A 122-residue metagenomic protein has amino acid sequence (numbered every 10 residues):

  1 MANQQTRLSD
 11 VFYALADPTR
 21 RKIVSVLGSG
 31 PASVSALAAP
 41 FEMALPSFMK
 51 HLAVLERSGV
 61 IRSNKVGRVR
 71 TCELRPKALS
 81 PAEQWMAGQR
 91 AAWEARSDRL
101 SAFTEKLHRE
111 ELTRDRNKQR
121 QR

Functional and structural regions predicted by a protein language model:
M1-R7, V26-P40, L45, R57 (+2 more regions): C-terminal regulatory/oligomerization modules of transcriptional regulators
D10, R21-I23: Pre-recognition alpha-helix immediately N-terminal to the DNA-recognition helix within helix-turn-helix or winged-helix
F12-Y13, T71: Short basic coil micro-motifs at the edges of alpha-helical modules that engage polyanionic partners
A14-T19: Short helix-coil-helix linker/hinge
L52-A53: Short, hydrophobic-biased segments on the C-terminal half of alpha helices that form "recognition helices"
K65-T71: Short, Lys/Arg-rich nucleic-acid/phosphate-binding segment
